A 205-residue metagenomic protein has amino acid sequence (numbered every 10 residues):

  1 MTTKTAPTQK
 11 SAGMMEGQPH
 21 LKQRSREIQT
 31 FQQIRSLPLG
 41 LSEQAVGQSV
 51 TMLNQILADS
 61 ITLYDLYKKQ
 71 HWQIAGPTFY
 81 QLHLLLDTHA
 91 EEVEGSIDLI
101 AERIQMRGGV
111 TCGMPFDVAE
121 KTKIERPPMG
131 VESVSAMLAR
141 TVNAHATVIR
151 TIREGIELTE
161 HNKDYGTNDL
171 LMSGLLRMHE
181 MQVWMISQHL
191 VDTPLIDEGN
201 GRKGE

Functional and structural regions predicted by a protein language model:
A6-L39: Acidic, low-complexity proline/glycine-rich segments
I34-I56, V134: Disorder-to-helix initiation segments
G40-Q48, L63-T88, T151-T167: Helix-loop segments that flank and shape redox-cofactor active sites
L57, Y64, H71, A90 (+6 more regions): A structural signal for well-ordered alpha-helices, especially hydrophobic packing surfaces of coiled-coils
K68, I74-D117: Conserved alpha-helical segments that form or flank metal/cofactor-binding pockets of metalloenzymes
G95, D169-G201: Short, contiguous alpha-helical
E102, F116-G174: Acidic/histidine-rich alpha-helical segments that form the ligand environment of transition-metal centers
Q105, C112, E157-E160, V191 (+1 more regions): Alpha-helical coiled-coil oligomerization motifs
